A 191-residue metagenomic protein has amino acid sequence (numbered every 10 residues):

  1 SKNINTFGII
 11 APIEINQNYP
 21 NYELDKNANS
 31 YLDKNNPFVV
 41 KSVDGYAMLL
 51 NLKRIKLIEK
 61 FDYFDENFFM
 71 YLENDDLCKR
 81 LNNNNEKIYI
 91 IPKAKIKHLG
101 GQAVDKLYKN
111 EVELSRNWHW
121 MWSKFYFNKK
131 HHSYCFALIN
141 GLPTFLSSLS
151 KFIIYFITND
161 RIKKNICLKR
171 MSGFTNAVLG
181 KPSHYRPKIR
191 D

Functional and structural regions predicted by a protein language model:
S1, K34-A47, C78, E86-K87 (+3 more regions): Peripheral/terminal regions associated with large enzymatic or DNA-binding modules
S1-N67, D75: Acidic/His-rich active-site region of diverse nucleotide-sugar glycosyltransferases
I10, Y22, F136-G141, I166 (+1 more regions): Short, hydrophobic secondary-structure boundary micro-motifs
Y71: Active-site-adjacent helical/loop segments in soluble small-molecule enzymes
N74, R80: Acidic donor-binding helix in nucleotide-sugar-dependent glycosyltransferases
K79, K87-N165: Active-site-adjacent helix/loop segment of glycosyltransferases that harbors family-specific signature motifs
K163-D191: Membrane-interface aromatic/basic loop that binds lipid-linked glycans or pyrophosphate carriers, typified by
